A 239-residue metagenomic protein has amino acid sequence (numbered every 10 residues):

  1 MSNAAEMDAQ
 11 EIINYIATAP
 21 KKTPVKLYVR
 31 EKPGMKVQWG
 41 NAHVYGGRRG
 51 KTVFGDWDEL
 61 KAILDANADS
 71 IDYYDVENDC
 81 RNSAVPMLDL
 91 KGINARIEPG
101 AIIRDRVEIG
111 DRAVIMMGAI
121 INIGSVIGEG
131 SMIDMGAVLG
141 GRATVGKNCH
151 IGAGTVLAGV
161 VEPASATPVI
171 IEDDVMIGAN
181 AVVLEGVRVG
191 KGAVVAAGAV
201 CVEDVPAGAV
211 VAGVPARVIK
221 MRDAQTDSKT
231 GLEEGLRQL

Functional and structural regions predicted by a protein language model:
M1-I93, K229-L239: Terminal amphipathic alpha-helical/low-complexity segments used for targeting or macromolecular assembly
I63, V160, M221: Residues that scaffold the ATP/ADP-binding catalytic core of kinase and kinase-like folds
L90-A212, A216-V218: Structural signal for interior beta-strand "rungs" in well-ordered beta-sheet cores of soluble enzyme domains
C149, S228-K229: Glycine-rich, phosphate-binding/catalytic loops in enzymes
P163, Q225-D227: Short, flexible helix-coil linker/hinge segments at the edges of structured domains or between repeats
V218-Q225, Q238-L239: Generic detector of multi-pass transmembrane helix bundles and their immediately adjacent loops in polytopic membrane
